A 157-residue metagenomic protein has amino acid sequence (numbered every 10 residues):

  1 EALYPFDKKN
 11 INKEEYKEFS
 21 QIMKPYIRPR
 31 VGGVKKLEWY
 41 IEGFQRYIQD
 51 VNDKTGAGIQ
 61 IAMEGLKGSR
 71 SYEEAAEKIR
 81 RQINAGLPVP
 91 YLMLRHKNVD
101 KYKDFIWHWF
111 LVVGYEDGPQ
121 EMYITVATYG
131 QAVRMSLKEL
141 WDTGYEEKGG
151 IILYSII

Functional and structural regions predicted by a protein language model:
E1-R70: Cysteine-nucleophile protease catalytic domains, especially the papain-like/related folds used in DUB/UBL proteases
Y4, K24, R28, L87-V89 (+2 more regions): Intrinsic-disorder/low-complexity coil detector
K8, G33, K78-R80, K101 (+1 more regions): Generic structural signal for short, flexible, solvent-exposed coil/loop and linker residues
G32-L37, I41-I48, V89-K97, M122-V133 (+1 more regions): Short, surface-exposed, charge-dense and proline/glycine-enriched linear segments
W39, W107-W109, W141: A residue-identity detector for tryptophan
Q45, A75-R81, S136-D142: Intrinsically disordered, low-complexity boundary segments flanking structured domains
G58, N84, K103, V113-I157: Noncatalytic regulatory segments and standalone regulatory/sensor domains
S69-V126: Active-site-adjacent substructure of cysteine-protease-like catalytic cores
